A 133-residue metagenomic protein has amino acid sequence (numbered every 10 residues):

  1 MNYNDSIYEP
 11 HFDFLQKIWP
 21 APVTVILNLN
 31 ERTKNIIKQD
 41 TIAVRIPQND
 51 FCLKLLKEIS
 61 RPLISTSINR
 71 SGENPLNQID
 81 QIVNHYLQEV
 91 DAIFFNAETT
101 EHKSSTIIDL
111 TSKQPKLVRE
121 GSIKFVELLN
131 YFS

Functional and structural regions predicted by a protein language model:
M1-S133: Active-site-adjacent structural elements in enzyme catalytic cores
